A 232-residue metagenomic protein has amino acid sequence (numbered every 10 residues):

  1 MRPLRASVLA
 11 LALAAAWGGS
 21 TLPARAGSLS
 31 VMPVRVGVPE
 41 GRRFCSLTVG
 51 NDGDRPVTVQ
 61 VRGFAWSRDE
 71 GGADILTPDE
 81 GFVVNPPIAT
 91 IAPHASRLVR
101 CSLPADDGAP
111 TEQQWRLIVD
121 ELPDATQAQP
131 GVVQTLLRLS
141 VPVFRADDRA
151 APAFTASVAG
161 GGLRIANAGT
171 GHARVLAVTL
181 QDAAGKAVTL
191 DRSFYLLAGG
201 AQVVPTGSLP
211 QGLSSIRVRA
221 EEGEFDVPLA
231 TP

Functional and structural regions predicted by a protein language model:
V8-G18: Bacterial N-terminal signal peptides
S20-A26: Sec/Tat signal peptide C-region and signal peptidase I cleavage site
A26-G53, I88, D148-V158: Beta-sheet-dominated interaction scaffolds and their linkers
G27-S30, D52-L98: Surface-exposed binding patches on compact interaction domains or structured appendages
L47-G53, L163-G171: Asparagine-centered strand-capping/turn motif at beta-strand->loop junctions
A65-P78, T126-Q127, Q181-T189: Short aromatic-acidic-glycine turn motif
D74-D107, K186-Q211: Intrinsically disordered, low-complexity Pro/Gly/Ser/Thr-rich segments with frequent PxxP/GP/PP motifs and embedded
P104-A150, P210-P232: Terminal connector regions
